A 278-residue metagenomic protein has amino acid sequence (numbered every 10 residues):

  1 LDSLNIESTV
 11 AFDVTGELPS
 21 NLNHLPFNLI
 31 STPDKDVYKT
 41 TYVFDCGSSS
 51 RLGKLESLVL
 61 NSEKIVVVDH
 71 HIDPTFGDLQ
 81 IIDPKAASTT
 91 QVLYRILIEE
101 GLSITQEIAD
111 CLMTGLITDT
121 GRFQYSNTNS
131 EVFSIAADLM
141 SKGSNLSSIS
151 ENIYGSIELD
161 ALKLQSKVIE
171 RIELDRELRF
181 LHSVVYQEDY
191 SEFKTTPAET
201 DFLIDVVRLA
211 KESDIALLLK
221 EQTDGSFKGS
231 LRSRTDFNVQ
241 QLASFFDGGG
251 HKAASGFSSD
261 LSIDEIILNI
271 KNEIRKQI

Functional and structural regions predicted by a protein language model:
L1-N61: N-terminal small/polar loop signature for handling phosphorylated ligands or for N-terminal nucleophile
L1-S20, V37-Y38, T118-I278: Hydrophobic helix-and-loop "lid/oligomerization" segment in the mid-to-C-terminal part of catalytic domains
T9, T40-Y42, K64-V68, L79-I82 (+2 more regions): Hydrophobic/aromatic beta-strand patches that form the interior of the parallel beta-sheet core in alpha/beta enzyme
P26-I30, L60, I82-A86, R234-T235: Short, hinge-like loop/turn segments at secondary-structure boundaries
C46-S49, H71-D73, Q187-E188, Q222: Short glycine-rich anion-binding loops that position phosphate/pyrophosphate groups of nucleotides and phosphorylated
R51-L55, G77, K228: Short glycine-/acidic-enriched loop or helix-start segments at secondary-structure transitions that form or flank
V68-I135: Short alpha-helices
